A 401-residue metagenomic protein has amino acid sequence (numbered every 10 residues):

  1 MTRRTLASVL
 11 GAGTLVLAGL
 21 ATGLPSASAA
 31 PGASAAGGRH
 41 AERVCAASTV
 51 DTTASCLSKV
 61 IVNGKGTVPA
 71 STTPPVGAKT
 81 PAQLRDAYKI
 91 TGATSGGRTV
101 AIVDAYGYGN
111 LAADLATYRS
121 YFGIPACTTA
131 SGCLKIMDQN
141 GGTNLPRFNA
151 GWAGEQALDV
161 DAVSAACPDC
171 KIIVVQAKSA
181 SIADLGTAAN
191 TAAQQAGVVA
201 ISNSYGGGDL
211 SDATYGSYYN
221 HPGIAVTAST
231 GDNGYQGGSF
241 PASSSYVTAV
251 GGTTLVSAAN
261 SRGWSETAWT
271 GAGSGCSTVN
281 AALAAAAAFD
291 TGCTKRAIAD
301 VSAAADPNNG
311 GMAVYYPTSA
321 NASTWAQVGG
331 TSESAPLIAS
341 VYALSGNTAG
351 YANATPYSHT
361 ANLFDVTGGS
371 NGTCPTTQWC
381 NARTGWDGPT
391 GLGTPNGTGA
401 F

Functional and structural regions predicted by a protein language model:
M1-P31: Secretory targeting and sorting signals
L10-A12, Q327-G330: Conserved interaction-surface patches within small, structured recognition/assembly domains
A30-G252, S274-G329, A335, G346-T355 (+3 more regions): Substrate-binding/charge-relay-adjacent region of secreted/lumenal peptidase catalytic domains
G38, T49-V50, W269, T367 (+1 more regions): Residue-level signal for mature regions of secreted extracellular proteins and peptides
I182, V256-W264: Short acidic, Gly/Pro-enriched loop/turn segments at secondary-structure junctions
A189, G263-T267, N381: Short, surface-exposed amphipathic charged segments that create phosphate/polyanion-binding patches used for binding
S261-N280: Short, surface-exposed polybasic-and-hydrophobic patches located at secondary-structure transitions
A339-Y342, G346-G388, L392: An often Trp-containing, charged/polar helix-loop segment at the C-terminal end of enzyme catalytic cores
